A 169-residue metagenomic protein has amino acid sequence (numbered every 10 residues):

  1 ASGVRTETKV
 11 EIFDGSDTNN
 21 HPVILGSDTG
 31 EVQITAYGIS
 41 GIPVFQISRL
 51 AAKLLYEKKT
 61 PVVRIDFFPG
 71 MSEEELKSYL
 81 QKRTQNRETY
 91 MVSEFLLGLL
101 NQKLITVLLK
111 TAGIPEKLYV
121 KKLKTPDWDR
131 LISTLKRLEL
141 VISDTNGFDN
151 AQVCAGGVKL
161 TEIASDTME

Functional and structural regions predicted by a protein language model:
A1: Glycine-rich loop(s) and the adjacent beta-strand/alpha-helix scaffold that form part
K9-E169: Residue-level recognition of phosphate/Mg2+-coordinating polar/acidic sites in nucleotide-handling active sites
